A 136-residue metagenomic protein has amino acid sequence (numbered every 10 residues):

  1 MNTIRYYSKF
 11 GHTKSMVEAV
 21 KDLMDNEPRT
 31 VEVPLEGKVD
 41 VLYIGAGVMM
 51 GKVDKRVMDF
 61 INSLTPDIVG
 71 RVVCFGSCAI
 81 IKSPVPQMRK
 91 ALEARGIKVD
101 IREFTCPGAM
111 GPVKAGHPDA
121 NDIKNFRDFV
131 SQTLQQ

Functional and structural regions predicted by a protein language model:
M1-I4: Extreme N-terminal starter segment of soluble prokaryotic enzymes
H12-E27, V39-Q136: FMN-binding flavodoxin-like domain, especially the glycine-rich phosphate-binding loop
L35-E36: Structural alpha-helical scaffold elements that stabilize or flank donor/cofactor-binding regions in carbohydrate
